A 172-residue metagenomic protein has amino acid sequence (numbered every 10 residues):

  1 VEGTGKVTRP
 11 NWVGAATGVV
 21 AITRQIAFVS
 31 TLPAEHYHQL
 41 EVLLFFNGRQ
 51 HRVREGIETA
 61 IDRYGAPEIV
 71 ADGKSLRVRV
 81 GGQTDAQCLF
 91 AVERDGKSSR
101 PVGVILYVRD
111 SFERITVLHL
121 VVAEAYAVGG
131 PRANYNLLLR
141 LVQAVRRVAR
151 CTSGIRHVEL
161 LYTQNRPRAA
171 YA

Functional and structural regions predicted by a protein language model:
E2-G5, R9, E58, G96 (+1 more regions): Intrinsically disordered, low-complexity segments enriched in glycine/proline and serine/threonine
E2-R52: Conserved N-terminal entry element of GNAT/NAT acetyltransferase domains
V19, T23-R24, F28, T59-R79 (+1 more regions): N-acyltransferase acceptor-side catalytic subdomain
V42-E68: Helix-loop element at the rim of GNAT/NAT acetyltransferase active sites that forms part of the acceptor-substrate
V53, S98, C151-T152: Short secondary-structure junctions
D72-K97, V102-E113: A conserved beta-strand-loop-helix scaffold within acyl/acetyltransferase catalytic domains
D110-A172: Acyl-donor binding region in acyl/amide transferases
